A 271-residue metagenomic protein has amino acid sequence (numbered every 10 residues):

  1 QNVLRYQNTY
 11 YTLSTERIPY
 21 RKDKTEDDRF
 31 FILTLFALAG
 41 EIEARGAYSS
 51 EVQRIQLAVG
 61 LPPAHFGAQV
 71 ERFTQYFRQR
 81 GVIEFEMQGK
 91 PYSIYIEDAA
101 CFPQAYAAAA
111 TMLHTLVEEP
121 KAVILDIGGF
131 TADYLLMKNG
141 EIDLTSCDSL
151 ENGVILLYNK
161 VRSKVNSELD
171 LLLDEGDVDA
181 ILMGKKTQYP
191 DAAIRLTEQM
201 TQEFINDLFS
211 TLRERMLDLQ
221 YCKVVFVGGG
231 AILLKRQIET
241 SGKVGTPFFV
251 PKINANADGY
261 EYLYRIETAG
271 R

Functional and structural regions predicted by a protein language model:
Q1-A122, E141-I155, G176-R271: Nucleotide/phosphate-binding catalytic cleft detector across ATP-hydrolyzing and phosphate-transferring enzymes
L125-G129: Active-site-proximal alpha-helical scaffolds that flank and shape metal-associated catalytic sites
A132-L136: Short beta-strand scaffold segments in enzyme catalytic cores
N159, S163-N166: Long, charge-rich alpha-helical interaction segments
L169-L173: Short, basic interhelical loop/turn and adjoining N-cap of the next helix at nucleic-acid- or acidic-partner-contacting
